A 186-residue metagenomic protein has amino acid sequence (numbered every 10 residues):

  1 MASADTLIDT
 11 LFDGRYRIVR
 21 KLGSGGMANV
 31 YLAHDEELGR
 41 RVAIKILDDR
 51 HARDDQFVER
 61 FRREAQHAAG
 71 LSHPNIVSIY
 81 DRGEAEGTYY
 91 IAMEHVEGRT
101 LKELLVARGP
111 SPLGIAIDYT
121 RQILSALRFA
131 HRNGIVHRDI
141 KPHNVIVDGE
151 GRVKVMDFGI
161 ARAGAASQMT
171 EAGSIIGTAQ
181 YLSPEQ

Functional and structural regions predicted by a protein language model:
V19-G25, V30: Protein kinase glycine-rich loop
H34-R41: Conserved N-lobe loop of protein kinases adjacent to the ATP-binding glycine-rich P-loop
I46-G70: AlphaC helix of the eukaryotic protein kinase fold
R82: Activation-segment/catalytic-loop signature of the eukaryotic protein kinase fold
E86-T100, L104: Conserved short submotifs of the Hanks-type protein kinase catalytic core that shape the nucleotide-binding pocket
Y119-T120: Activation segment signature within eukaryotic-like protein kinase domains
I123-I135: Protein kinase catalytic-loop region centered on the HRD/HxD motif
